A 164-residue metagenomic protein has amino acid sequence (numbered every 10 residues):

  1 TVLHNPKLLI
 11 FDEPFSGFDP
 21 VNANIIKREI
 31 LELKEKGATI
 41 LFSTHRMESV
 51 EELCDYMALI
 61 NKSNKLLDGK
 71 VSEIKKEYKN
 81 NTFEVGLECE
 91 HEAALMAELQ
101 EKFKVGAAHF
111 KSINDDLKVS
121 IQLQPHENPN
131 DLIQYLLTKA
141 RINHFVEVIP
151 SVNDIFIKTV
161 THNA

Functional and structural regions predicted by a protein language model:
N5: Conserved catalytic motifs of ABC-family nucleotide-binding domains
L9-E13, F18: Catalytic Walker B motif of ABC-type/P-loop ATPase nucleotide-binding domains
P20-N22: Helix N-cap at the start of a conserved alpha-helix in ABC-type nucleotide-binding domains
K27, K75, N153-I157: Conserved protein kinase catalytic domain
R28-S120: ABC transporter nucleotide-binding domain
L123-A164: C-terminal coupling/interaction segments
